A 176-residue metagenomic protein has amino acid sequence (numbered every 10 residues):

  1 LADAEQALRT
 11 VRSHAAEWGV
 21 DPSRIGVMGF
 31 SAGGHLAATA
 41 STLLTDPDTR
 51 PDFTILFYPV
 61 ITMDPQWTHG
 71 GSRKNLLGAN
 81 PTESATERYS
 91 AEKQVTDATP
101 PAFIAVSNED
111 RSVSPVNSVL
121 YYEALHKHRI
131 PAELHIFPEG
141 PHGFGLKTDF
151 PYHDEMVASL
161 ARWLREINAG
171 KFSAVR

Functional and structural regions predicted by a protein language model:
D3-Q6, T10, H35, S90 (+3 more regions): Extracytoplasmic/secreted proteins, especially bacterial periplasmic and envelope-associated proteins
Q6-S72, T86-E87, A91: Primarily recognizes the serine-hydrolase "nucleophile elbow" in alpha/beta-hydrolase and SGNH/GDSL folds
P22-R24, R50-F53, T99-A102, H128-E133: Loop/turn elements at helix/coil->beta-strand transitions in domains of secreted/extracellular proteins
G29, G33, D110, H142: Conserved G/P- and acidic residue-centered "switch" motifs that form tight phosphate/ATP-binding loops in soluble
M63, E109-V113: Acidic catalytic loop of the alpha/beta-hydrolase fold
A79-Q94, T99-P100: Active-site nucleophile elbow and catalytic-triad environment of alpha/beta-hydrolase enzymes
A98, F103-V106, D110: Short beta-strand/loop motif that positions the catalytic acidic residue of the alpha/beta-hydrolase fold
A105, P115-R176: C-terminal catalytic histidine-bearing segment of alpha/beta-hydrolase fold enzymes
